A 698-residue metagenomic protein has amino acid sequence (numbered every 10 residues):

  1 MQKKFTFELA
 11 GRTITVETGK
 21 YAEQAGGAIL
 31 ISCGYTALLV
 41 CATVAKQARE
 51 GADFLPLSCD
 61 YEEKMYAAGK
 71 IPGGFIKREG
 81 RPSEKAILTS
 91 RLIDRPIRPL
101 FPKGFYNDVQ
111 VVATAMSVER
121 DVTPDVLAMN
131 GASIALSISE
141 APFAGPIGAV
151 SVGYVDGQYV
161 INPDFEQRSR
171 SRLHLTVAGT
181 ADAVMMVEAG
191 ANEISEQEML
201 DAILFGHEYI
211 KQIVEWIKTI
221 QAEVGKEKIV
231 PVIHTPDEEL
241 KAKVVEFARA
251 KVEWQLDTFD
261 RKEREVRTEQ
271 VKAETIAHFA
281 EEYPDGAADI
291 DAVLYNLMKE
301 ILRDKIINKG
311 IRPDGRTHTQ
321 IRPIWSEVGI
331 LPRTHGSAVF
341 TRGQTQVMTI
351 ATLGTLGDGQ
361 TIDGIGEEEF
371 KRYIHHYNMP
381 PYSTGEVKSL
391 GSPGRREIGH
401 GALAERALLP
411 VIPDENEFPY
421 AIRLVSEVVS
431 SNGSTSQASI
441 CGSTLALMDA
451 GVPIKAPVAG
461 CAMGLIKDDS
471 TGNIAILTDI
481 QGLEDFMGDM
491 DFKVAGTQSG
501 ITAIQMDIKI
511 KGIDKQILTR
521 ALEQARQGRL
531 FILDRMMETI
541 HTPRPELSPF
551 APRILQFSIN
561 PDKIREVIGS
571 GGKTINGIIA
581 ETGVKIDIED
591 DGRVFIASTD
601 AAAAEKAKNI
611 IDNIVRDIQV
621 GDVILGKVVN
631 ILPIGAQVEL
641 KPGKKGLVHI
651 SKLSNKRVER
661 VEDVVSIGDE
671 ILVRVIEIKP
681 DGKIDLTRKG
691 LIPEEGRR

Functional and structural regions predicted by a protein language model:
M1-L30, G34-A45, I229-E367, P552-E566 (+2 more regions): Extended amphipathic alpha-helical scaffolds
Q2-F5, L9-R12, G26, A37 (+10 more regions): Alpha/propeptide regions of enzymes that mature by internal proteolysis
T13, A25-Q110, A115-V122, A181 (+5 more regions): Glycine-rich, flexible beta-strand/loop modules in the N-terminal catalytic cores of phosphate-handling
G27-I29, V122-E140, V328-A351, N432-V452 (+1 more regions): Conserved phosphate/anionic-ligand binding catalytic regions in large, soluble enzymes, centered on
K103-V109, A144-P146, I213-P231, K262-E263 (+7 more regions): Flexible, glycine/charged-enriched surface loops at secondary-structure junctions
E140-L256, L447-P545: Mobile "lid/hinge" segments at catalytic clefts and subdomain interfaces of large enzymes
E227-E238, F531-F557, E605-L625: Long, charged amphipathic helices and adjacent flexible linkers at domain junctions
F550-I554, P561-R698: Single-stranded RNA-binding regions, centering on S1/OB-family and related RNA-binding modules
